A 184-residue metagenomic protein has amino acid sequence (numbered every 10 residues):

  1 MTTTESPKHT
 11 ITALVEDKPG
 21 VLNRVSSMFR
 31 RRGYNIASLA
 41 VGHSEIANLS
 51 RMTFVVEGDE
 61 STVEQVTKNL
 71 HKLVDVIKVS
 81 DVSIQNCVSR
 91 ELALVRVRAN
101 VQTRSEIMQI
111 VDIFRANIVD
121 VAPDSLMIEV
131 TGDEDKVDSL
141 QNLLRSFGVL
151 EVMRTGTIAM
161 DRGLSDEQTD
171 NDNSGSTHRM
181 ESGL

Functional and structural regions predicted by a protein language model:
M1-R51, V55-L184: Long, contiguous binding/interaction regions
